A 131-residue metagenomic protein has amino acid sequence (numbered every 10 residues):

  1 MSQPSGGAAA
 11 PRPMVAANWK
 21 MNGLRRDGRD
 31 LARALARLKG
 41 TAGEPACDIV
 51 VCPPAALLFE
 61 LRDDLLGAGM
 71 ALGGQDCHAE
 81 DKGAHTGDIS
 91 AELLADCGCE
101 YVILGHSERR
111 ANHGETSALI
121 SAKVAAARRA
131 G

Functional and structural regions predicted by a protein language model:
M1-G131: Active-site loop-to-helix "anion-binding N-cap" substructures in soluble metabolic enzymes
